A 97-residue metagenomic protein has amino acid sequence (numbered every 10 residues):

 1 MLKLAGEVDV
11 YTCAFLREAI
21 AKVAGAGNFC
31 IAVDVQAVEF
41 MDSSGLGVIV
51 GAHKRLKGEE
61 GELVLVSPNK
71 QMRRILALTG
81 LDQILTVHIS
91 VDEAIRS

Functional and structural regions predicted by a protein language model:
M1-A5: Short, aliphatic-rich beta-strand segments
E7-L85: Amphipathic alpha-helical interaction surfaces in cytosolic regulatory modules
I89-S97: A charged, well-structured terminal subsegment
